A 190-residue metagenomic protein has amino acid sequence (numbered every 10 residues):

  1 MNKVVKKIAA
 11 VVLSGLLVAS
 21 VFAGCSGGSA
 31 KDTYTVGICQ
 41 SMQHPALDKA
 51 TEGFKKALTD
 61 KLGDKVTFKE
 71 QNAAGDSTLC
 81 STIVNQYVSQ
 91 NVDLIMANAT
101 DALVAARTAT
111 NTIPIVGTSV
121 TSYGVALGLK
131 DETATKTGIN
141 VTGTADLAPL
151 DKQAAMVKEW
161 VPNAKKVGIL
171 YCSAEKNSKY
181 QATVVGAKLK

Functional and structural regions predicted by a protein language model:
M1-T35, T59-G63: Short, low-complexity disordered leader/linker segments with a strong preference for bacterial N-terminal type II
S26-V36, D60-D64, T133-T137, K158-K166: Immediate post-signal peptide segment of exported/extracytoplasmic ligand-binding proteins
T33-K55, K61-G63, K69-C80, A174-S178: Extracytoplasmic "Venus flytrap"
V36-Q40, F54, T142-L189: An alpha-beta-alpha
Q43-F54, L79-I83, N91, N98-A102 (+4 more regions): Stable alpha-helical elements in mature extracytoplasmic
A57-D64, G186-K190: Short helix-loop-beta junction
D64, Q90-L94, N111-I115, I139-N140 (+2 more regions): Loop/turn elements at helix/coil->beta-strand transitions in domains of secreted/extracellular proteins
N72-D131: Beta-alpha junction/loop-to-helix N-cap segments that form part of ligand/metal-binding clefts
